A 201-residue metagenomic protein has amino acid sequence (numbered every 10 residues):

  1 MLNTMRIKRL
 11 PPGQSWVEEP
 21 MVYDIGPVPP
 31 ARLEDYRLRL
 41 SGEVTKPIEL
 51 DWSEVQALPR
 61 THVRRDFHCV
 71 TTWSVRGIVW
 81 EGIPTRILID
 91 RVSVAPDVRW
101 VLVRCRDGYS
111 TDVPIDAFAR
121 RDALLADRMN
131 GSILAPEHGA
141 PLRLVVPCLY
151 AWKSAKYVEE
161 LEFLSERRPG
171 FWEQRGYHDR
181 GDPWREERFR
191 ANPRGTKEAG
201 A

Functional and structural regions predicted by a protein language model:
L2-A201: Structured, non-membrane catalytic/scaffold regions adjacent to prosthetic-group chemistry
